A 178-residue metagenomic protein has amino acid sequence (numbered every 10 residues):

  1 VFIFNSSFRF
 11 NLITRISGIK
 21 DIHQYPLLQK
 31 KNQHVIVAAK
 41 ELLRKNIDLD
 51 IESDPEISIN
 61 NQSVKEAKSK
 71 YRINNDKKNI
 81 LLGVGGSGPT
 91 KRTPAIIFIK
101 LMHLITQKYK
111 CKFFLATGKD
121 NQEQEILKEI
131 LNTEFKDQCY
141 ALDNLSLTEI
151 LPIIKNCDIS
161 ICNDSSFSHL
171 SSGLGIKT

Functional and structural regions predicted by a protein language model:
V1-T178: Catalytic machinery of carbohydrate-active enzymes, primarily nucleotide-sugar-dependent glycosyltransferases
